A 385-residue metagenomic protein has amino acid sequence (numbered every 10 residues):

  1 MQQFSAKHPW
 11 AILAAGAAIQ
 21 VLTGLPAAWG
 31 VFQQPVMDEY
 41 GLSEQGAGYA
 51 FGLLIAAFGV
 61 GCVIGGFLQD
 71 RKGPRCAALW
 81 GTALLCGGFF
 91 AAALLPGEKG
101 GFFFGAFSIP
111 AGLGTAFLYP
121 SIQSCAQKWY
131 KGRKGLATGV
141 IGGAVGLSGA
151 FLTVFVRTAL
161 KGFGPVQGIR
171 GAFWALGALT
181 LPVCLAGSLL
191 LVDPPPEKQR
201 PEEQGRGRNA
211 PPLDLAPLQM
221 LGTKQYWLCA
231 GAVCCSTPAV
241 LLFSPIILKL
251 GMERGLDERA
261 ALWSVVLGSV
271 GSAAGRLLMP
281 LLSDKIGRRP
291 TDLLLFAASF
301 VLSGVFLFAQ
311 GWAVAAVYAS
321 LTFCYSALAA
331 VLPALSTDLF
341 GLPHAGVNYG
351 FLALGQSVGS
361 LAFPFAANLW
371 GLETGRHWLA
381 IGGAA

Functional and structural regions predicted by a protein language model:
W29-V36, L218-P280: Extracytoplasmic gate region of multi-pass secondary transporters
V36, A116-Y130, A137-T138, A327-F340: Intracellular juxtamembrane helix-capping segments at the cytosolic ends of symmetry-related transmembrane helices
V36-M37, L68-Q69, F151-P165, G251-M252 (+2 more regions): Interfacial helix-cap and linker-helix signal at transmembrane-aqueous boundaries of multi-pass secondary transporters
G61-P74, R276-G287, G371: Helix-to-loop junctions at the C-terminal end of transmembrane segments in multipass secondary transporters
C76-F90, P290-V305: Structural signature of the two symmetry-related core transmembrane helices
G100-F117, C234, A313-A327: Hydrophobic core of transmembrane alpha-helices in multi-pass small-molecule transporters, especially MFS/SLC-type
V140, G149-A150, L339-E373: A late C-terminal transmembrane helix in Major Facilitator Superfamily
G171-L190, H377-A385: Symmetry-related core transmembrane helices of the 12-TM Major Facilitator Superfamily/SLC fold
